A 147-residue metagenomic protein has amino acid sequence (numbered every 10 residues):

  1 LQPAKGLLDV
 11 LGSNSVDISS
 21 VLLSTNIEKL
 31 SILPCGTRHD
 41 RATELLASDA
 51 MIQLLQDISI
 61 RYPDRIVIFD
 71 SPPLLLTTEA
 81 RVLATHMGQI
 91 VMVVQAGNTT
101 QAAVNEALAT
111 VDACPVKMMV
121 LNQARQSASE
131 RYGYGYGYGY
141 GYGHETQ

Functional and structural regions predicted by a protein language model:
L1-Q147: P-loop NTP-binding module
